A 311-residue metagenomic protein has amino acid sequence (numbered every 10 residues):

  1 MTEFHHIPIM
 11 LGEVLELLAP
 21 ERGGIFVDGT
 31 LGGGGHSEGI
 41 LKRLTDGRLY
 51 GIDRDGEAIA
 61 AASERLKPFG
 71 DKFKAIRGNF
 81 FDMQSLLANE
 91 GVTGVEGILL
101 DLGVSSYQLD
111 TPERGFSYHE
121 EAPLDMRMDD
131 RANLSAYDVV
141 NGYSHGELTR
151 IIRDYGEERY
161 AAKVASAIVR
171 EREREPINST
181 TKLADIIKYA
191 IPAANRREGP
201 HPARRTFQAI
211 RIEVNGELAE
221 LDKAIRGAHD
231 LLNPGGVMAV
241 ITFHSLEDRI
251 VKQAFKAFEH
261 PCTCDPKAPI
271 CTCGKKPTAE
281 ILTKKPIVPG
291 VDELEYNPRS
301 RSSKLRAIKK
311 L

Functional and structural regions predicted by a protein language model:
M1-L311: S-adenosyl-L-methionine-dependent methyltransferase catalytic core, i.e., the SAM/SAH-binding region
